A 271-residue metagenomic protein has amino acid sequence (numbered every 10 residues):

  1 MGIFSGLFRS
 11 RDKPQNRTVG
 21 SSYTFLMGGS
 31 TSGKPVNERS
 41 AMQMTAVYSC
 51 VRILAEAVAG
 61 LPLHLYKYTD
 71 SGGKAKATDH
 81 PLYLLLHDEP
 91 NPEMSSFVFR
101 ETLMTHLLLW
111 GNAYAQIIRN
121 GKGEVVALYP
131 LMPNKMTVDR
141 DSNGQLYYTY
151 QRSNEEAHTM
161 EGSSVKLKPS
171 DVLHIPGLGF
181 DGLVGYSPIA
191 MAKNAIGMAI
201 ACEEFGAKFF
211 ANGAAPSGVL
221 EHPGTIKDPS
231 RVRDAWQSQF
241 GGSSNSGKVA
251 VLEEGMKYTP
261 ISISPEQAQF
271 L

Functional and structural regions predicted by a protein language model:
M1-F270: Structured, contiguous alpha/beta core segments that scaffold functional sites
